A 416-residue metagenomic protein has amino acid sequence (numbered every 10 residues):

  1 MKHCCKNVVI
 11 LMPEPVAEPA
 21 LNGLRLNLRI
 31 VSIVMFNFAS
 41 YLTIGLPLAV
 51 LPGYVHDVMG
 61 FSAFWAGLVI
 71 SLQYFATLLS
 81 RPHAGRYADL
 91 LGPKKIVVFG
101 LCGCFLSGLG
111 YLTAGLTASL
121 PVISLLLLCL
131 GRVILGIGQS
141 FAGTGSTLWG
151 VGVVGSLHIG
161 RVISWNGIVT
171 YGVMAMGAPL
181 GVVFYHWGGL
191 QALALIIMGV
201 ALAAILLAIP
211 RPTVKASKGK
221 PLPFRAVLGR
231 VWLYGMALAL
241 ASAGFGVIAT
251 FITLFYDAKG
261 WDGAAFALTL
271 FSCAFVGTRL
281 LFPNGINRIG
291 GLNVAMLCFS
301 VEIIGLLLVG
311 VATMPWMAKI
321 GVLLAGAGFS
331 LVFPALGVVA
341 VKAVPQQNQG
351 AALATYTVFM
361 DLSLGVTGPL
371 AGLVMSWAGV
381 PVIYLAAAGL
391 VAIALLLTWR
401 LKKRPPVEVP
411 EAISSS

Functional and structural regions predicted by a protein language model:
L28-I70, Y74, L233, A237 (+1 more regions): Helix-loop boundary and gating motifs at the non-cytosolic
Y74-P82, M174-A175, S272-L280, L364-G365: Residue-level signature of mid-helix packing/kink "hotspots" within the transmembrane helices of 12-pass Major
S80-G92, Y185, T278-G291, M375: Helix-to-loop junctions at the C-terminal end of transmembrane segments in multipass secondary transporters
C102-P121, V301-T313: C-terminal ends and interior cores of transmembrane alpha-helices in multi-pass membrane transporters/permeases
I123-F141, M317-L331: Hydrophobic core of transmembrane alpha-helices in multi-pass small-molecule transporters, especially MFS/SLC-type
G131-V169: Cytoplasmic helix-loop-helix junction between adjacent transmembrane helices in 12-TM secondary transporters
L193, M198-A216, L397-K402: C-terminal membrane-cytosol helix-exit motif in multi-pass small-molecule transporters
